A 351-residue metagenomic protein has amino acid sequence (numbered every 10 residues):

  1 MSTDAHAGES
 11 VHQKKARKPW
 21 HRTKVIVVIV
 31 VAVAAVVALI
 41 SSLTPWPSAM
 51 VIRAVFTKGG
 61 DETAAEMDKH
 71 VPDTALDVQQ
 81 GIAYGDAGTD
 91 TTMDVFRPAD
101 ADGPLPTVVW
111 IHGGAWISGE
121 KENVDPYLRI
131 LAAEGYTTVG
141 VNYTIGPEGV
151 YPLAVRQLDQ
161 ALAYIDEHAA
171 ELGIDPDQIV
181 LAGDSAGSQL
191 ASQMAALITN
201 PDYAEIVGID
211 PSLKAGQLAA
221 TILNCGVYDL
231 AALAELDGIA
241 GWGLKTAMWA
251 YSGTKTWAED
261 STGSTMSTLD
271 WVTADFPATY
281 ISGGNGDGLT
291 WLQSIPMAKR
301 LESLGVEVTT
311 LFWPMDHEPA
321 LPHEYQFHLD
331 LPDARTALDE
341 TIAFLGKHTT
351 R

Functional and structural regions predicted by a protein language model:
M1-T23: N-terminal Lys/Arg-rich, disordered targeting/topogenic segments
R17-R351: Alpha/beta-hydrolase superfamily serine-hydrolase fold, recognizing
